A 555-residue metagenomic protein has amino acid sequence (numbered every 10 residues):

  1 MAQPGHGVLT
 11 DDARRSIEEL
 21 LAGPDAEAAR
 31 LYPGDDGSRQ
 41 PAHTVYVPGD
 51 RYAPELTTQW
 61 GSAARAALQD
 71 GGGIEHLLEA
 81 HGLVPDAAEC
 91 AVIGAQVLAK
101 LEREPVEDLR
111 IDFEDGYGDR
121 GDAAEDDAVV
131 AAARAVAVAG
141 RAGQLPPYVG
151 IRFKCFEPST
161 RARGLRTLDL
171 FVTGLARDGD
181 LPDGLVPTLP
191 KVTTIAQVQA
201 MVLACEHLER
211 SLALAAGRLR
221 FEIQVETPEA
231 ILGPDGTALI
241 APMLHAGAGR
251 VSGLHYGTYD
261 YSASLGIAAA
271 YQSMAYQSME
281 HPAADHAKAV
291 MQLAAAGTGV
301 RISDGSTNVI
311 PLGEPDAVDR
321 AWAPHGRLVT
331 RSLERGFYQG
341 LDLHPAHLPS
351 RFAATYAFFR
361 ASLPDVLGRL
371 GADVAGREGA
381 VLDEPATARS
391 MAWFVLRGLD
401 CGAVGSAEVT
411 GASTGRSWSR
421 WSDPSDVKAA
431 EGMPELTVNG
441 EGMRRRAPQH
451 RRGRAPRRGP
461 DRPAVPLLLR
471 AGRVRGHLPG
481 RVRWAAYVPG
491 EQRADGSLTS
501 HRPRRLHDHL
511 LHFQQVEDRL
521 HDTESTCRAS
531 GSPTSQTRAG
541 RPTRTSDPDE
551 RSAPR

Functional and structural regions predicted by a protein language model:
M1-G442: Expand to "…catalyze enediolate/carbanion chemistry for C-C bond making/breaking, isomerization, decarboxylation
P460, R502-L506, H512, D518-S535 (+1 more regions): Periodic, rod-like helical contexts
V465, V474, V488, L511-H512 (+1 more regions): Hydrophobic alpha-helical signal/anchor motif
A471, A494-T499, P503, T523: Short linear motifs in low-complexity or flexible loops
V488, S497, S532, T543-T545: Intrinsic disorder/low-complexity segments
P542, D549-A553: Short, intrinsically disordered C-terminal tails of secreted or membrane-associated proteins
